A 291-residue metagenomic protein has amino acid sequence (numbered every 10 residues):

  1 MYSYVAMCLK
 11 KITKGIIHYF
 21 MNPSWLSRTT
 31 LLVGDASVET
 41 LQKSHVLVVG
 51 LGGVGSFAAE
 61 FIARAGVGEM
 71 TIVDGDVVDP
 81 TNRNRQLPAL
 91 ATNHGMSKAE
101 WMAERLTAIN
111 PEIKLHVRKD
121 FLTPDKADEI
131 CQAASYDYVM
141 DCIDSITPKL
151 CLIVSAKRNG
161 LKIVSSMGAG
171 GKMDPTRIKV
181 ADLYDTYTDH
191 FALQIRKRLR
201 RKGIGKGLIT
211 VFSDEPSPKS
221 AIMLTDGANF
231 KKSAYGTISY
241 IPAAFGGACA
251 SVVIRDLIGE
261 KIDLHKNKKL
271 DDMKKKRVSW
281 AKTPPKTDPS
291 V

Functional and structural regions predicted by a protein language model:
I16-V46, P80: N-terminal charged helix/coil linker that caps or initiates catalytic domains
F20, A134-S135, S145-P148, R158 (+3 more regions): Glycine-rich phosphate/adenylate-binding loop
V49-G50, V73: Conserved N-terminal Rossmann-fold NAD(P)-binding element of oxidoreductases
V54: Hydrophobic/small residue at the entry helix of a nucleotide-binding pocket
R64-E69: Conserved S-adenosyl-L-methionine
D74-N110: Glycine-rich phosphate-binding loop and adjoining beta1-alpha1-beta2 segment of Rossmann-like nucleotide-binding folds
K119-A127: Conserved SAM/SAH-binding loop
K126-S135: Short amphipathic alpha-helix with an adjacent loop that forms part of the alpha/beta core around
